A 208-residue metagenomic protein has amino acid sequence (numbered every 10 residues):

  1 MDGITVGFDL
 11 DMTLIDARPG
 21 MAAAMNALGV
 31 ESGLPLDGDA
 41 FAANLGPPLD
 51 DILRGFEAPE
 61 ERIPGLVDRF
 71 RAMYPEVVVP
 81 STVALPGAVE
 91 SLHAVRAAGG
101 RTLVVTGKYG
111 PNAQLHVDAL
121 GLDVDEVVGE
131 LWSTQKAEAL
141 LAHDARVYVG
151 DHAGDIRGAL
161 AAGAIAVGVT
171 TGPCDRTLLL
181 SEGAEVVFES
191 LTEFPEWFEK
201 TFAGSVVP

Functional and structural regions predicted by a protein language model:
M1-F8, E196-E199, A203-P208: Non-catalytic pre-domain segments flanking phosphatase-related domains
D2-V89, A98: N-terminal helical cap/lid subdomain that shapes the substrate entry/recognition surface in HAD-like hydrolases
M25, A88-V117, E130: Substrate-recognition element of Asp-dependent hydrolases with the DxDx(T/V) motif
A40-F41, L122-K136: A short, structured active-site edge motif that brings together acidic residues
V89-A97, L141, I156-A161: Surface-exposed amphipathic alpha-helices with a cationic face
A119-V128, S181-F198: Structural recognition of alpha->loop->beta junctions
L131-H143, A153, R157: Short loop-to-alpha-helix "cap/lid" segments that border enzyme active sites across diverse enzyme classes
V149-T192: Acidic, Mg2+-coordinating phosphoryl-transfer loop and its flanking beta/alpha structural elements, shared across
